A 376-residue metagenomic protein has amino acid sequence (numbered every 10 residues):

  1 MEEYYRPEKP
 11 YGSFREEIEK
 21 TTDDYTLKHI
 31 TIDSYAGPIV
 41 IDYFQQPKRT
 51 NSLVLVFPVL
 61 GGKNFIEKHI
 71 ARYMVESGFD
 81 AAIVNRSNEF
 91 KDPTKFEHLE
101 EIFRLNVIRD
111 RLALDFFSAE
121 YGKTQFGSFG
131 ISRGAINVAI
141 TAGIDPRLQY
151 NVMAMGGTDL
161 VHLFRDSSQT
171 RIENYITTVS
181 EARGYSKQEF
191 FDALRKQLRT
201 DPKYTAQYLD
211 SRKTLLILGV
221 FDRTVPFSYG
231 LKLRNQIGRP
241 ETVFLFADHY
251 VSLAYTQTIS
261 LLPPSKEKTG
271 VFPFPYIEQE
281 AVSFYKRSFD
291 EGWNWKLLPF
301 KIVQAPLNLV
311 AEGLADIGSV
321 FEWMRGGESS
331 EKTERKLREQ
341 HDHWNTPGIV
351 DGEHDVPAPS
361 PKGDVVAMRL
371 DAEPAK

Functional and structural regions predicted by a protein language model:
Y4-K48: N-terminal cap/lid segment of alpha/beta-hydrolase-fold proteins
Q46-S77, I83: Short, surface-exposed "cap/lid" segments of acyl-processing enzymes
E97-Y121: Alpha/beta-hydrolase active-site loop
Y121-S132: Alpha/beta-hydrolase fold nucleophile elbow
I140-E189: Hydrolase active-site cap/lid region
L209-D210, L215-L218, D222: Short beta-strand/loop motif that positions the catalytic acidic residue of the alpha/beta-hydrolase fold
R223-Y229: Conserved alpha/beta-hydrolase "acid-adjacent" motif
L231-P357, G363-M368: C-terminal catalytic histidine-bearing segment of alpha/beta-hydrolase fold enzymes
